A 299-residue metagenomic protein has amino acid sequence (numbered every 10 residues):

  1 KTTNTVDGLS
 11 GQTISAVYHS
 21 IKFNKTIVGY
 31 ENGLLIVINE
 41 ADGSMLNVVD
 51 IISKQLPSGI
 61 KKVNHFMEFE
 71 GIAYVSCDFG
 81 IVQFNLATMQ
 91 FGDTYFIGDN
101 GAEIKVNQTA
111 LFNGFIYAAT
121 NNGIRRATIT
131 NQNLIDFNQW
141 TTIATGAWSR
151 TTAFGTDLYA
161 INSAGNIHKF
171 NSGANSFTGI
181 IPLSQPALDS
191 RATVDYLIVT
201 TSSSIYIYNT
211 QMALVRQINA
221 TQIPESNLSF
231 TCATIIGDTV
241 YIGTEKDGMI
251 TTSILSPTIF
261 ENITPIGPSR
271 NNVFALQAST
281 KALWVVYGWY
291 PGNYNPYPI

Functional and structural regions predicted by a protein language model:
T2-P57, F79, Q83-N85: Post-signal peptide N-terminal segment of secreted/secretory-pathway proteins
T5-I21, V48-F69, D93-F112, F137-G155 (+3 more regions): Short coil-to-beta transitions that initiate beta-strands within beta-rich domains
I14, D78, N121, S202: ATP/adenylate-binding site constellation spanning eukaryotic-like Ser/Thr protein kinases, ABC-transporter
K25-V28, I72-V75, F115-A118, D157-A160 (+3 more regions): Conserved beta-propeller blade signature
G33-L34, G80-V82, G123-R125, G165-I167 (+3 more regions): Short glycine/acidic-enriched loop and turn motifs that connect beta-strands
N39-G43, N85-M89, T128-N133, N171-N175 (+2 more regions): Short loop/turn segments that connect beta-strands within beta-propeller blades
S76, F84, N100-G101, A119 (+3 more regions): Long, acidic/polar, low-complexity amphipathic helices and coiled-coil-like
P296-I299: Beta-propeller blade signature
